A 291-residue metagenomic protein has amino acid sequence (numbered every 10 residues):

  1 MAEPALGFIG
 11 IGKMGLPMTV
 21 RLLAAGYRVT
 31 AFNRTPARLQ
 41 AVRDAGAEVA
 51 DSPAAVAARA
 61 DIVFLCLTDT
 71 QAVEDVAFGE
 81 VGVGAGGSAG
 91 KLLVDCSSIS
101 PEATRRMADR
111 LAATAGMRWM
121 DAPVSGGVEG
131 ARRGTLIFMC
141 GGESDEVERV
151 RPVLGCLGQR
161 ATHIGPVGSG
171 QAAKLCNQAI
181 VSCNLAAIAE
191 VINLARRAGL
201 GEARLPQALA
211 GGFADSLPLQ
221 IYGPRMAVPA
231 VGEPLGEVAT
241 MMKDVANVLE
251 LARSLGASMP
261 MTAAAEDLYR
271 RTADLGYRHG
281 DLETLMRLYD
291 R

Functional and structural regions predicted by a protein language model:
M1-L65, K91, C96-S97, V128 (+1 more regions): NAD(P)+-binding Rossmann beta1-loop-alpha1 motif at the extreme N-terminus of oxidoreductases
M14, M18, C66, C96 (+5 more regions): Methionine-biased hydrophobic packing positions in alpha-helices, especially within tandem helical repeat solenoids
M18-T19, M107, V153, L194: Hydrophobic residues within alpha-helices that form the first helical element adjacent to the glycine-rich loop
T35, D69, E143: Residues in the short beta-alpha loop(s) of Rossmann-like NAD(P)-binding domains
P53-R118: Rossmann-fold NAD(P) dinucleotide-binding segment
S98-Q178: Rossmann-fold dinucleotide-binding core
S169-R291: Helical "substrate-binding/catalytic lid" subdomain of Rossmann-like NAD(P)-dependent dehydrogenases/reductases
